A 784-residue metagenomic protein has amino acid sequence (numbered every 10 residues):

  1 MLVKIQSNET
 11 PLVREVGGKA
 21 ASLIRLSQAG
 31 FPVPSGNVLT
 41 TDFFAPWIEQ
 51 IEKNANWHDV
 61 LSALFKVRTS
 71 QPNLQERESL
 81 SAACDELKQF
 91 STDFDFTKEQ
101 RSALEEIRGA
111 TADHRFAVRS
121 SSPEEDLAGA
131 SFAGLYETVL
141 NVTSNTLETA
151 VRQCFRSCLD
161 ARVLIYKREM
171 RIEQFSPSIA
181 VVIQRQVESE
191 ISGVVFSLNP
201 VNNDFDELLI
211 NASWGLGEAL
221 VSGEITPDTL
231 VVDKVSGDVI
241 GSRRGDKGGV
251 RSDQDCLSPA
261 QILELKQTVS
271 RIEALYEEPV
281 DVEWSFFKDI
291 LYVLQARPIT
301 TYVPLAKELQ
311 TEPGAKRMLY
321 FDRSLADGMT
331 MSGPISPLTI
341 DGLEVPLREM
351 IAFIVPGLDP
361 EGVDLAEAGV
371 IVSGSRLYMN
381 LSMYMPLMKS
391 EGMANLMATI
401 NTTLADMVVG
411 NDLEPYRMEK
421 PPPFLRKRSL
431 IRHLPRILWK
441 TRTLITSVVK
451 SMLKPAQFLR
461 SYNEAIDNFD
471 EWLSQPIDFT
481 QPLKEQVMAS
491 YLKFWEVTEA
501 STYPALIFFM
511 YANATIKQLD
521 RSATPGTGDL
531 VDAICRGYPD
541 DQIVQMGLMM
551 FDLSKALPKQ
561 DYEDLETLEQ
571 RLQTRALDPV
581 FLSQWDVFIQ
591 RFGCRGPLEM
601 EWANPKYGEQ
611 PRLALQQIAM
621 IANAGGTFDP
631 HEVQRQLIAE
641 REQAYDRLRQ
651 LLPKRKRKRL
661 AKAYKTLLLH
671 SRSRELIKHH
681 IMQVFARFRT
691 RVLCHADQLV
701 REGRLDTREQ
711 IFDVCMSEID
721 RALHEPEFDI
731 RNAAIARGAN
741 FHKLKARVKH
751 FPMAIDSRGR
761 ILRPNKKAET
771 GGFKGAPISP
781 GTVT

Functional and structural regions predicted by a protein language model:
M1-V182, I191, L473, F479 (+2 more regions): N-terminal beta-alpha lobe that positions the nucleotide/phosphoryl donor in ATP/NTP-coupled carboxylate activation
V13, L209-I210, T784: Extracellular/luminal Protease-associated
L23, R77-E106, R115, M170 (+6 more regions): Contiguous hydrophobic, helix-prone segments at protein termini that mediate membrane targeting/anchoring
P123-E125, S213-E218, K266-V280, A296-T301: Phosphate-binding core of ATP-grasp and ATP-grasp-like enzymes
F132-Y166, E188-V250, L294-D359, V363-A366: Extended active-site and interfacial segments that coordinate phosphate-rich ligands in large catalytic machineries
G134, E277-Y302, L705: Conserved metal-phosphate-binding beta-hairpin within the catalytic cores of diverse ATP-dependent phosphoryl-transfer
E173-P177, V250-S285: A long amphipathic alpha-helix within ATP-dependent nucleotide-binding catalytic cores
